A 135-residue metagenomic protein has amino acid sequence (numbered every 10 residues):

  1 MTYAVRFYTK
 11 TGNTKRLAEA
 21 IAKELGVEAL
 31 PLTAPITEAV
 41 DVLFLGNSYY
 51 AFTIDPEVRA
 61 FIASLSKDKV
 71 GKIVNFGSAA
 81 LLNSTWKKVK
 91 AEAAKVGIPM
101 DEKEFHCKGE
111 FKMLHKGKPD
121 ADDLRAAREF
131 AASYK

Functional and structural regions predicted by a protein language model:
Y3, T9-E28, A39-K135: FMN-binding flavodoxin-like domain, especially the glycine-rich phosphate-binding loop
L30-T33: N-terminal short beta-loop-beta anion/metal-coordinating cradle
